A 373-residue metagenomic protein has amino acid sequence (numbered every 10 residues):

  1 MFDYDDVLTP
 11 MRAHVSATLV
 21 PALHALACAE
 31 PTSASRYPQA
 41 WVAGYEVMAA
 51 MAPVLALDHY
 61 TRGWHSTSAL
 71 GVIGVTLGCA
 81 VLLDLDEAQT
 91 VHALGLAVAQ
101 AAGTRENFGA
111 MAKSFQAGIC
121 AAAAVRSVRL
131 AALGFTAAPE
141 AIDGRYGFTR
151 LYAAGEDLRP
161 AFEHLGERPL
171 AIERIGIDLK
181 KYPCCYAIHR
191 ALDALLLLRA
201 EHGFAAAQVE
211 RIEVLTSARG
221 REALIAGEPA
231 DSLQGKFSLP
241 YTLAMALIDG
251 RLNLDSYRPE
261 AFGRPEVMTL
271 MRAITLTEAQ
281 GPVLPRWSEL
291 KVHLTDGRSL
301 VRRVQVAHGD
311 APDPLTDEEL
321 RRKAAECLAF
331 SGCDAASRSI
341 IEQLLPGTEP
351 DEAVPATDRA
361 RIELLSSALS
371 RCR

Functional and structural regions predicted by a protein language model:
M1-R12, G109-A122, R129-R373: Terminal-appendage/accessory-domain detector
M1-T18, Y37-E46, L57: Active-site metal-coordination/substrate-binding segment of hydrolases, especially metallo-dependent peptidases
V15-R36, G71-L85, C185-G203, L247 (+1 more regions): Alpha-helical support elements that line or immediately flank enzyme active sites and cofactor-binding pockets
S16-V20, V47, A99-G103, E167-L170 (+1 more regions): Short connector loops/turns at beta-strand edges and beta->alpha or beta->beta junctions
A17-H24, V42, E46-A49, Y241 (+1 more regions): N-terminal, well-ordered alpha-helical segments
A27-R126, L133, A138-R145: Glycine-rich, mobile lid/loop segments that gate access to catalytic sites or pores
